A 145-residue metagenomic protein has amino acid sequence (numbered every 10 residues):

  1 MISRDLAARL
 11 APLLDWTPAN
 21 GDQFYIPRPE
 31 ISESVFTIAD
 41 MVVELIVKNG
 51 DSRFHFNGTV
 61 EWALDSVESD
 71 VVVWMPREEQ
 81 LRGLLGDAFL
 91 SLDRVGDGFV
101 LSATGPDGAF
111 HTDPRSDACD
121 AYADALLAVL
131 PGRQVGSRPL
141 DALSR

Functional and structural regions predicted by a protein language model:
M1-D51: Charge-rich, low-complexity N-terminal segments
D5-A8, P12, E79, G83 (+1 more regions): Charged/polar, solvent-exposed surface patches and flexible loops
L10, Y25, V72-W74, T112 (+1 more regions): Selective for proline/serine-rich intrinsically disordered segments in cytosolic/nuclear regulatory regions
L13-W16, D87, S91, G132: Surface-exposed polar/charged interaction patches
A39-R115, A142-R145: N-terminal segment of the canonical double-stranded RNA-binding domain
H111-R145: Ampiphathic alpha-helical segments that act as solvent-exposed interaction surfaces
